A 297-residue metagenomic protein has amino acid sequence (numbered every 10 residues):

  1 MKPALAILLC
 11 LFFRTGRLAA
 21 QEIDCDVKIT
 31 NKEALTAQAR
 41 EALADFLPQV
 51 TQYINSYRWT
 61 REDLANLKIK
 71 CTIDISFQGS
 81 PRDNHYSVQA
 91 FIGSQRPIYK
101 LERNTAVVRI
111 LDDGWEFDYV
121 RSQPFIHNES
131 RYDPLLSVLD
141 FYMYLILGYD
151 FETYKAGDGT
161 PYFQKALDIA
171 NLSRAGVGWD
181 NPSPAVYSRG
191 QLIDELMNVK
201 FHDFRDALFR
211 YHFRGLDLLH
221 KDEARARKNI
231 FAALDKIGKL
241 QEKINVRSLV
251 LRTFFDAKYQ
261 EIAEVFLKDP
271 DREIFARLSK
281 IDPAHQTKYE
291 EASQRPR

Functional and structural regions predicted by a protein language model:
M1-E22: Bacterial Sec-dependent N-terminal signal peptides
Q21-S87, I98-K100: Start-of-domain marker
K28, L216-R297: A cross-kingdom marker for long, charged
K32-R40, I126-D133, I244: Second-shell loop/turn segments in exported
T51-W59, G148-E152, A263, L267: Sec-exported extracytoplasmic/periplasmic mature domains
S87-D194: Acidic/His-rich structured neighborhood in mature extracellular/periplasmic domains
K155-L251: Flexible, glycine-rich surface segments
